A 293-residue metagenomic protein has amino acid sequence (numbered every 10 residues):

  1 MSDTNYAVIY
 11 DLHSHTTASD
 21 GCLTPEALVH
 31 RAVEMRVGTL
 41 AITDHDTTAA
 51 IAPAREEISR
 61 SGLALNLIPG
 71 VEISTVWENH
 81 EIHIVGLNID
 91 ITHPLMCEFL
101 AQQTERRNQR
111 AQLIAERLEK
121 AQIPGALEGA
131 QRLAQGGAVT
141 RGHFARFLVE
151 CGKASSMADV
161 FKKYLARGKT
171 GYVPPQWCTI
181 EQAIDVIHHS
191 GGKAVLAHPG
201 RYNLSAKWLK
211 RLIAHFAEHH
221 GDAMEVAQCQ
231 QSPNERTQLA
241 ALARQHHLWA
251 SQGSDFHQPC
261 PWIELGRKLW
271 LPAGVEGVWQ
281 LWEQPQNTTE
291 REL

Functional and structural regions predicted by a protein language model:
M1-A7, Q286-L293: Short, low-complexity, intrinsically disordered N-terminal peptides in bacterial proteins
M1-H80, L165-A166, T179, D185-C260: An N-terminally biased module of ancient metal coordination in phosphate/nucleic-acid-related enzymes
T47-E56, V85-L87, R107-R117, P124-R132 (+3 more regions): Noncatalytic linker/hinge segments flanking ATPase motor cores
E57-A214, E276, W282: Extended substrate/RNA-proximal surfaces in nucleic-acid metabolism proteins
L95, P261-W262: A short acidic, helix-capping loop that chelates divalent metal ions and anchors anionic groups
L212-V226, I263-T289: Structural recognition of alpha->loop->beta junctions
